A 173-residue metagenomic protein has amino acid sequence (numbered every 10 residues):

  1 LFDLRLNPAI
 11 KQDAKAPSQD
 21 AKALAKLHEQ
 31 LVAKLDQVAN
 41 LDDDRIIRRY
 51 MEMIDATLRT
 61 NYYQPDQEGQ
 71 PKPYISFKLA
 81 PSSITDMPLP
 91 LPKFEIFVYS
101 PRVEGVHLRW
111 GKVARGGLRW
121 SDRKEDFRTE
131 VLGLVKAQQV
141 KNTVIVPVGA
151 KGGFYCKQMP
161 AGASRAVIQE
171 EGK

Functional and structural regions predicted by a protein language model:
L1-K173: Extended, well-ordered protein cores
